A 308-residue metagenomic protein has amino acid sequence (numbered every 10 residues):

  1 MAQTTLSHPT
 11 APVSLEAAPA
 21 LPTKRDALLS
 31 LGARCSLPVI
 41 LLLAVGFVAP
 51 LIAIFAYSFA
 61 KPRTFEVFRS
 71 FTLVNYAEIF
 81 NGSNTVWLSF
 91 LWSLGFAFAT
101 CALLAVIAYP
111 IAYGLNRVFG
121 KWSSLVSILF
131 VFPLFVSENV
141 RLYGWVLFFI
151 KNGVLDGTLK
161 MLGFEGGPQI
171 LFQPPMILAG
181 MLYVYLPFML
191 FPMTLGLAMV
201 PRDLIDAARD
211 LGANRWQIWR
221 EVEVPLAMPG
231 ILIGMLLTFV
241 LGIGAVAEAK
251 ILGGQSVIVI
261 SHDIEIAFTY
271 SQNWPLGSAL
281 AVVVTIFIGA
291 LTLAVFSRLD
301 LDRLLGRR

Functional and structural regions predicted by a protein language model:
A2-E16, T194-I205, R209, S278-R308: C-terminal transmembrane helix and the adjacent membrane-cytosol boundary/short C-terminal tail of inner/organellar
P19-A33: Cytosolic juxtamembrane amphipathic/interface segments immediately preceding and feeding into a transmembrane helix
L31-T64, I79-A198, V222-V246, G253 (+1 more regions): Membrane-water interface segments at the C-terminal ends of transmembrane alpha-helices in multi-pass inner-membrane
T64-S70, L147, V246-W274, R308: Glycine-rich helix-loop "coupling/hinge" segments at transmembrane-helix boundaries in multipass transporters
R69-T72, N152, G196-D206, R215-Q217 (+3 more regions): Transmembrane helix boundary and interhelical loop/hinge segments in multi-pass membrane proteins
F71-N81: A short amphipathic helical element positioned immediately N-terminal to and/or at the very start of a transmembrane
E165, A213-R215: Short coil/turn motifs that cap or connect alpha-helices
L211-G212, P225: Glycine/proline-centered hinge or cleavage motifs at structural transition points of membrane proteins
